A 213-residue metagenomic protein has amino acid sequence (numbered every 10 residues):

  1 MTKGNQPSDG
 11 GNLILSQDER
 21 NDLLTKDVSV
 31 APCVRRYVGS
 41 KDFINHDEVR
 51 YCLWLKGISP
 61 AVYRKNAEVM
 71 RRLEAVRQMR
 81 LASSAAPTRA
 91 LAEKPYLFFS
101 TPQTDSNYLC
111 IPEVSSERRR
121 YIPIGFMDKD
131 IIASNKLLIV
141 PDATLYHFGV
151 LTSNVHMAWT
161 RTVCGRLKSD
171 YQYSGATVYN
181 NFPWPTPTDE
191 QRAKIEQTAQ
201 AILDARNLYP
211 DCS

Functional and structural regions predicted by a protein language model:
M1-S213: S-adenosyl-L-methionine
